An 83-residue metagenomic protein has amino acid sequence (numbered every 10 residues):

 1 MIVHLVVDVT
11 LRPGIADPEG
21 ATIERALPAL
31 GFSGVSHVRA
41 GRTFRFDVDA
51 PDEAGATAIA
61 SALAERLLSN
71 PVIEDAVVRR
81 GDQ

Functional and structural regions predicted by a protein language model:
M1-Q83: Long, contiguous binding/interaction regions
